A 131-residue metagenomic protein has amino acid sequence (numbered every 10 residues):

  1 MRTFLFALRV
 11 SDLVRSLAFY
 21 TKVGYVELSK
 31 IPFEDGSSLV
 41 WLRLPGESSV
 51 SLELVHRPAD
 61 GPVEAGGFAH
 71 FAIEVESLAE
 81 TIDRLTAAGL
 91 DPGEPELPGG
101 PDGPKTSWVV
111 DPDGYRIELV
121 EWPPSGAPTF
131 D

Functional and structural regions predicted by a protein language model:
M1-L17, F68-F71, P123-D131: N-terminal beta-strand motif that seeds the catalytic metal site of vicinal oxygen chelate
R2, A7-S49: Core segments of cupin and vicinal oxygen chelate
D12-L13, V75-A79: Helix N-cap motif at beta-to-alpha junctions
F19, A79-R84: Short amphipathic alpha-helices within nucleic acid-binding modules
K30, I82-D131: Vicinal oxygen chelate
G36-S38, G67, G103: Exposed loop/turn and edge beta-strand positions of beta-sandwich/beta-sheet ligand-binding modules
L39, A72, T106-S107: Short hydrophobic/aromatic beta-strand element in the GNAT-like acyltransferase core that lines or flanks the acyl-donor
